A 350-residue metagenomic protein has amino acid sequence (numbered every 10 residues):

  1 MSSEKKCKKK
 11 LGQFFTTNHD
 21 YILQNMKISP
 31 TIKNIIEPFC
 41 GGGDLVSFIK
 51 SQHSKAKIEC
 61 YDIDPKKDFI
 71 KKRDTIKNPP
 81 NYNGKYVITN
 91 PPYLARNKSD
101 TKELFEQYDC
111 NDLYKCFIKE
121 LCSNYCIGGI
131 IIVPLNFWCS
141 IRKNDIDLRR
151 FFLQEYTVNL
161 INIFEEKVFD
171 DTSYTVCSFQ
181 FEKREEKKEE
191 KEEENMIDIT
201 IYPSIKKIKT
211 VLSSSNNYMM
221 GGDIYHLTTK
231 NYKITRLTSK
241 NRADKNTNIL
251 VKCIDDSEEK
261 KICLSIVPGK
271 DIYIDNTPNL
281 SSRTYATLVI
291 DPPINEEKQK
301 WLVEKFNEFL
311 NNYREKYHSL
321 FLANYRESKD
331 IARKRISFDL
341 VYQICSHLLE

Functional and structural regions predicted by a protein language model:
M1-K33, E37, D44-F48, N231-E350: S-adenosyl-L-methionine
I35, V87, G129: Receiver (REC) domain switch-region micro-motif
V46, K67, A95-K98, F137-R142 (+1 more regions): Short catalytic/ligand-binding loop motif for oxyanion handling, primarily in non-cytosolic enzymes, centered on
S51-K57: Conserved S-adenosyl-L-methionine
E59-Y82, Y86: Adenosine-cofactor binding site in Rossmann-like domains, unifying the SAM/SAH pocket of S-adenosylmethionine-dependent
L94-N111: Mobile active-site "lid"/loop adjacent to the S-adenosyl-L-methionine
C110-K167, S173, S178-Q180: Conserved Class I SAM-dependent methyltransferase catalytic core
D171-T238: Flexible, glycine-/basic-rich loop-and-beta segments that form/coincide with the SAM-dependent methyltransferase
